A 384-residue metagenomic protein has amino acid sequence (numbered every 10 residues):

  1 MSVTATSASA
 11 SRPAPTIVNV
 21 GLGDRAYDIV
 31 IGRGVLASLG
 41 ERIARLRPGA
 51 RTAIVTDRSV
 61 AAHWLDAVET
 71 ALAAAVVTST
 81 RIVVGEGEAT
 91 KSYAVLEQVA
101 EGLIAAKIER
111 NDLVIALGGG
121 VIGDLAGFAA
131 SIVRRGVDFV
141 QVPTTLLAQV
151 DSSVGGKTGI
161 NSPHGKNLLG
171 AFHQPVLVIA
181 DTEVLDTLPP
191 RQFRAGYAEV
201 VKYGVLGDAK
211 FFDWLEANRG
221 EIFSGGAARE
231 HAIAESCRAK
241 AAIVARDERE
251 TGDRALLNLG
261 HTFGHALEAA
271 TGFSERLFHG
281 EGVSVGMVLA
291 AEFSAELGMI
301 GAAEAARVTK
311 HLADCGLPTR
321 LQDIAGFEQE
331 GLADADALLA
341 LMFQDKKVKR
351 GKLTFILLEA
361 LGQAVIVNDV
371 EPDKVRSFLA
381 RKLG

Functional and structural regions predicted by a protein language model:
S2-L113: ATP/NTP phosphate-donor binding region
V3-T4, A14-T16, A198-V201, M299-G384: C-terminal charged capping/lid subdomain of soluble metabolic enzymes
G21, R47, K107-E109, I132-R134 (+7 more regions): Solvent-exposed alpha-helices and their adjacent loops that cap or buttress functional pockets in soluble metabolic
A73, A105-I108, Q174-V178, E183-P190 (+10 more regions): Generic secondary-structure signature for well-ordered alpha-helical cores
V121-F128, Q149-V150, H265-A266: Short glycine/serine/threonine-rich phosphate/pyrophosphate-binding segments that cradle anionic phosphate groups
F128-E221: A glycine/threonine-rich phosphate-anchoring loop and its flanking beta-alpha core in nucleotide/phosphate-binding
D213, A217-D336: Active-site segments that bind and position negatively charged phosphate/pyrophosphate groups
